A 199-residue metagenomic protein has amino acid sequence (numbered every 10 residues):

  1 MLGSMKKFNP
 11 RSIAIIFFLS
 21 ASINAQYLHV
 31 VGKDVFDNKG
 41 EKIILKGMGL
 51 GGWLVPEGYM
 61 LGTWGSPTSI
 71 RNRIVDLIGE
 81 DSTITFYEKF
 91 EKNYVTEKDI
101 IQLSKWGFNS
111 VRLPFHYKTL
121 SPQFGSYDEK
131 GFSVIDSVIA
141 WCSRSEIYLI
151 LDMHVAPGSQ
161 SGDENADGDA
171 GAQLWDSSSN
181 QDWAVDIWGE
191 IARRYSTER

Functional and structural regions predicted by a protein language model:
M1-F8: N-terminal secretory signal peptides that target proteins for export/translocation
F8-A21: Sec-dependent N-terminal signal peptides
I23-A25: Boundary at the C-terminal end of the N-terminal hydrophobic targeting segment
V31-D34, K39-L45, L50-R199: Active-site mouth of glycoside hydrolases
